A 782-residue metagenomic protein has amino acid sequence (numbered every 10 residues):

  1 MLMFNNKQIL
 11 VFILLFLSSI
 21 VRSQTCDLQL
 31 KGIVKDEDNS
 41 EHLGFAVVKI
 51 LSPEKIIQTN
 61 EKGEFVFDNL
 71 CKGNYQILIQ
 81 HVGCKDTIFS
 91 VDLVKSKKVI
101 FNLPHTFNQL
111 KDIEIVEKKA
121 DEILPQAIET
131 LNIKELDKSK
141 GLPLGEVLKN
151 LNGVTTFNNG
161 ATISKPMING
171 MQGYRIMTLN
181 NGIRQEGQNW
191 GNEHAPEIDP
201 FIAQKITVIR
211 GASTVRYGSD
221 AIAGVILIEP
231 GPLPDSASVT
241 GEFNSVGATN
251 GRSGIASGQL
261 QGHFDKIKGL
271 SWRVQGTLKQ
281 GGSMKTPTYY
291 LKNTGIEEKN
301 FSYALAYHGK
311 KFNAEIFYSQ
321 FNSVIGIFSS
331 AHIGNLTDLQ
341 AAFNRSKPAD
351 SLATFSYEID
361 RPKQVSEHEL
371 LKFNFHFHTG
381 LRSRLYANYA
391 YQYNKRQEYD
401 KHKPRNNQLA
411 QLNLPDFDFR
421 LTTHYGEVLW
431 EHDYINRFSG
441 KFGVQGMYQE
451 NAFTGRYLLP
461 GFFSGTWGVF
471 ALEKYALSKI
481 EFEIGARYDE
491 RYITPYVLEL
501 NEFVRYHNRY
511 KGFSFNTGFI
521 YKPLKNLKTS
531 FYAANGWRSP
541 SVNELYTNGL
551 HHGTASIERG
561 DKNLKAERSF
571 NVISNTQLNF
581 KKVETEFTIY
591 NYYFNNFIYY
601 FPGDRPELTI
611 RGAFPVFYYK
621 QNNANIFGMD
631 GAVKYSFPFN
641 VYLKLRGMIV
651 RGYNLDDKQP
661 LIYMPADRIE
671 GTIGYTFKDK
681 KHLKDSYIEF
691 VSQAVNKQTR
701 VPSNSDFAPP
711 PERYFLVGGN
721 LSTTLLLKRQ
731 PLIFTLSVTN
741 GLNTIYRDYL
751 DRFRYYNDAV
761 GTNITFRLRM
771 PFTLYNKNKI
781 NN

Functional and structural regions predicted by a protein language model:
K35, K49-L51, Q80-C84, V94-D137 (+1 more regions): Short, acidic, small-residue-rich periplasmic hinge/interaction motif at the N-terminus of Gram-negative outer-membrane
K98-N102, L144-V147, S164-M167, L179 (+4 more regions): N-terminal periplasmic accessory domains that precede and gate Gram-negative outer-membrane beta-barrel machines
I183-G211: Short acidic/polar hinge/loop motifs at secondary-structure boundaries that mediate gating or recognition
L227, H263-D360: Periplasmic-side early beta-strands and strand-to-turn transitions of outer-membrane beta-barrels
H308-N322, A353-N516, I520-K522, L527 (+3 more regions): Face-selective signature of the C-terminal outer-membrane beta-barrel domain
L409-L429, R559-K565, N571, F580 (+2 more regions): Outer membrane beta-barrel strand-and-loop segments of large Gram-negative receptors, especially TonB-dependent
W537, Y593-N596, Y600, L643 (+2 more regions): C-terminal beta-signal and adjacent terminal beta-strands/loops of Gram-negative outer-membrane beta-barrel proteins
Y590-F594, A613-Q698: Gram-negative outer-membrane beta-barrel transporters
